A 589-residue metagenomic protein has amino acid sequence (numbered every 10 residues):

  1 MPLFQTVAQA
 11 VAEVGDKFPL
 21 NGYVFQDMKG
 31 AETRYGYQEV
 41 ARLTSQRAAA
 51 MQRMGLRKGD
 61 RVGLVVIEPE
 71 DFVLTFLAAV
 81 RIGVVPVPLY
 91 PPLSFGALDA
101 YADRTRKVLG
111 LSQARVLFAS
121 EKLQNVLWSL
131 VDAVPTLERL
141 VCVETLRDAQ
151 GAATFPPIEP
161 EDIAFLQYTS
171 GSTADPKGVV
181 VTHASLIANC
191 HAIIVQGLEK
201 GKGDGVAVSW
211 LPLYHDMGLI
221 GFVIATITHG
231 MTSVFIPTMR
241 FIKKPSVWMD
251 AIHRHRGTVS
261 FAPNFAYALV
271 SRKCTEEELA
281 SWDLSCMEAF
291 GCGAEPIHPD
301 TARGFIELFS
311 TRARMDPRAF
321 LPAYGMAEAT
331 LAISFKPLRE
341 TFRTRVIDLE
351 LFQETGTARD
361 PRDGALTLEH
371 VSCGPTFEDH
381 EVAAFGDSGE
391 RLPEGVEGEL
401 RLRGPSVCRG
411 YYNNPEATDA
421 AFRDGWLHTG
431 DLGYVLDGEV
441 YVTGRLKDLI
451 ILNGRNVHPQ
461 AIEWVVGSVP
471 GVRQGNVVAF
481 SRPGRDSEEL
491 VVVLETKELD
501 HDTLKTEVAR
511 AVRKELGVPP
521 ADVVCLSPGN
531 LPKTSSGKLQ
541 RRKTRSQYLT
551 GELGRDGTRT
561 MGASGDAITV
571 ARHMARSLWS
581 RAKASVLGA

Functional and structural regions predicted by a protein language model:
Q9-Y35, A164-L166, T173, G325 (+1 more regions): AMP-dependent adenylate-forming
P19-N21, Q150-Y168, A174-D175, V180 (+3 more regions): Conserved pre-ATP/AMP-binding loop-to-beta segment of ANL
Y23-P69, V73-L77, S94-D103, F155-P157 (+1 more regions): Conserved AMP-binding/adenylate-forming core of the ANL superfamily
R53, R81-Q150, P263-N264, L269 (+2 more regions): Structural core segment of the AMP-binding/adenylate-forming
I187-V206, D216-T258, K273-E278: Conserved AMP-binding/adenylation subdomain of ANL enzymes
H253, S260, G404, R409-G410 (+2 more regions): AMP-binding/adenylate-forming catalytic core of the ANL superfamily
E288-F290, I297-E439, K447-L449: Conserved AMP-binding/adenylate-forming
N476, K514-L539, E552-D566: AMP-binding/adenylate-forming catalytic domain of the ANL superfamily
